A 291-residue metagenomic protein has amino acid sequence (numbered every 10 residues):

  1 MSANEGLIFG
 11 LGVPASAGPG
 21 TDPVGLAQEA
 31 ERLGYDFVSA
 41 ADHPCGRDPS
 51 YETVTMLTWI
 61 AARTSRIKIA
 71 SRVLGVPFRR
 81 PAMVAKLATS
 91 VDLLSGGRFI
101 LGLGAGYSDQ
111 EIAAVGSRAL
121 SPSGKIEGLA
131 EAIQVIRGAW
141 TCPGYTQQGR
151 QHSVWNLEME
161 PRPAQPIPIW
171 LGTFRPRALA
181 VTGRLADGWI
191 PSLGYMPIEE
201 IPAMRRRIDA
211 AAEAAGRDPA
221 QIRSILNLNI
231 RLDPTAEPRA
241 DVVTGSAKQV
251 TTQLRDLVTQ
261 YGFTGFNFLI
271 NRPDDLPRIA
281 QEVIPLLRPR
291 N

Functional and structural regions predicted by a protein language model:
M1-A15, Y107-A113, Q147-I167, R223-D241: N-terminal small/glycine-rich loop or linker at the start of catalytic domains across soluble metabolic enzymes
M1-R63, I167, L269-D274: N-terminal beta1-alpha1-beta2 module of alpha/beta enzyme domains
S2-G18, F78-Q147, S192-P202: Flexible, glycine-rich active-site loops centered on histidine and acidic residues that chelate a metal or position
F9-T21, L74-A82, P163-F174, P234-Q249: Active-site mouth loops of central-metabolism enzymes
F9-V13, V38-A40, K68-R72, F99-L103 (+4 more regions): Hydrophobic faces of well-ordered beta-strands that scaffold small-molecule active sites in alpha/beta enzyme cores
G18-A30, V84-L87, L171-R184, V243-T259: Short, acidic/polar
A30, G34, D42, I60 (+10 more regions): Conserved, mostly hydrophobic/aromatic
Y51-L74, G128-V135, A210, A214 (+2 more regions): Alpha-helix-loop-beta-strand connector modules within alpha/beta enzyme cores
